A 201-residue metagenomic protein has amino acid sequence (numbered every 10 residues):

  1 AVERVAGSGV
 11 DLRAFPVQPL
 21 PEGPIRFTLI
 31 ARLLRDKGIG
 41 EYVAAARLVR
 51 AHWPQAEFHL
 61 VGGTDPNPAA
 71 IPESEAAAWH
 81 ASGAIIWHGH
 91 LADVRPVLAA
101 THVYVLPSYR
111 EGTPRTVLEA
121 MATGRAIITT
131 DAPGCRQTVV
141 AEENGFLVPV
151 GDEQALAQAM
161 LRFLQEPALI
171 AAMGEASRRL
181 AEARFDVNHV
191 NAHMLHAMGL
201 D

Functional and structural regions predicted by a protein language model:
A1-P16: Donor nucleotide-sugar binding/catalytic pocket of nucleotide-sugar-dependent glycosyltransferases
F27, Y42-A45, F58, L156 (+1 more regions): A structural motif in glycosyltransferase catalytic domains
L34-L48, L118, Q154-A155: A conserved mid-protein helix/loop that constitutes part of the nucleotide-sugar donor-binding site
E57-A84, H88, L169: Short, structured helix-loop element that forms part of the nucleotide-activated donor/catalytic region
H90, Y109: Aromatic "clamp/platform" in nucleotide-sugar-dependent glycosyltransferases that forms part of the donor/acceptor
A126-T129, V139: Short hydrophobic beta-strand element within catalytic cores of glycosyltransferases and related nucleotide-activated
A141-E142, F146-E153, R162-P167: Conserved acidic donor-binding segment of nucleotide-sugar-dependent glycosyltransferases
A155, R162, L169-A183, V190-H196: A short, well-ordered alpha-helix in the C-terminal region of glycosyltransferases
